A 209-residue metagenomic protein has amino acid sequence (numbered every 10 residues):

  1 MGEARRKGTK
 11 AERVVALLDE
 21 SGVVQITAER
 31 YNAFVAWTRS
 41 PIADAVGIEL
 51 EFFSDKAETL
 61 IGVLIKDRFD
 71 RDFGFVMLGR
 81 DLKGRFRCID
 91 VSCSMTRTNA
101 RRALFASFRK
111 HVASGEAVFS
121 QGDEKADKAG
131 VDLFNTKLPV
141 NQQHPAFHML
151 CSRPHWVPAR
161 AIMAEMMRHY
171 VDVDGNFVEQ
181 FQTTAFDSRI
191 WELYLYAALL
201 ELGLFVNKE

Functional and structural regions predicted by a protein language model:
M1-L17: Short acidic, low-complexity intrinsically disordered linear motifs used for protein-protein interactions
A16-A164, V178-L202: Nuclease-adjacent, charged terminal/linker segments that flank catalytic cores
E165-G175: Flexible hinge/switch segments at interdomain interfaces of large molecular machines
F205: Residue-level detector of anion-binding/catalytic polar loops
E209: Short acidic loop-to-beta-strand element that houses the catalytic metal-binding Asp/Glu of nuclease active sites
